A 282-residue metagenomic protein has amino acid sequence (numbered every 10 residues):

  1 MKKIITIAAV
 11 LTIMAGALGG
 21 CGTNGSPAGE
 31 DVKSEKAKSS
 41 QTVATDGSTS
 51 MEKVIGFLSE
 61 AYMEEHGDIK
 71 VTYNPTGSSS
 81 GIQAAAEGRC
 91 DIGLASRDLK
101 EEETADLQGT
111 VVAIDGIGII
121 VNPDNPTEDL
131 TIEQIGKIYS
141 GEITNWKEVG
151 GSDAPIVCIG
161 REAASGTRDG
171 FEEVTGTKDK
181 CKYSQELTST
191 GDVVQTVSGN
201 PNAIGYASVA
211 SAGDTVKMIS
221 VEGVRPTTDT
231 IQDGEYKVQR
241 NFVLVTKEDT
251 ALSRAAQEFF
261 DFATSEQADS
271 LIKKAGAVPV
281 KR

Functional and structural regions predicted by a protein language model:
M1-A8: Bacterial N-terminal signal peptides that target proteins for export
I4, G22-S79, Q83-C90, L94-R282: Exported/periplasmic ABC-transporter solute-binding proteins
L11-T12: Repetitive helical segments and hydrophobic/amphipathic motifs
G16-G20: C-terminal motif of bacterial Sec signal peptides marking the signal peptidase cleavage site
